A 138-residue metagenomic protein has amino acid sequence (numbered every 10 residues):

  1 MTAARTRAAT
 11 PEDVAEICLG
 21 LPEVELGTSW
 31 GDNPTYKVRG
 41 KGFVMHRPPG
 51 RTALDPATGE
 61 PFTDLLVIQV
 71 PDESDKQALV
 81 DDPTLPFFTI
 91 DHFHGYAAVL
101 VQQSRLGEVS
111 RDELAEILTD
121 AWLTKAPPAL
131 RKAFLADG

Functional and structural regions predicted by a protein language model:
M1-G138: Charge-dense, helix-prone N-terminal extensions
